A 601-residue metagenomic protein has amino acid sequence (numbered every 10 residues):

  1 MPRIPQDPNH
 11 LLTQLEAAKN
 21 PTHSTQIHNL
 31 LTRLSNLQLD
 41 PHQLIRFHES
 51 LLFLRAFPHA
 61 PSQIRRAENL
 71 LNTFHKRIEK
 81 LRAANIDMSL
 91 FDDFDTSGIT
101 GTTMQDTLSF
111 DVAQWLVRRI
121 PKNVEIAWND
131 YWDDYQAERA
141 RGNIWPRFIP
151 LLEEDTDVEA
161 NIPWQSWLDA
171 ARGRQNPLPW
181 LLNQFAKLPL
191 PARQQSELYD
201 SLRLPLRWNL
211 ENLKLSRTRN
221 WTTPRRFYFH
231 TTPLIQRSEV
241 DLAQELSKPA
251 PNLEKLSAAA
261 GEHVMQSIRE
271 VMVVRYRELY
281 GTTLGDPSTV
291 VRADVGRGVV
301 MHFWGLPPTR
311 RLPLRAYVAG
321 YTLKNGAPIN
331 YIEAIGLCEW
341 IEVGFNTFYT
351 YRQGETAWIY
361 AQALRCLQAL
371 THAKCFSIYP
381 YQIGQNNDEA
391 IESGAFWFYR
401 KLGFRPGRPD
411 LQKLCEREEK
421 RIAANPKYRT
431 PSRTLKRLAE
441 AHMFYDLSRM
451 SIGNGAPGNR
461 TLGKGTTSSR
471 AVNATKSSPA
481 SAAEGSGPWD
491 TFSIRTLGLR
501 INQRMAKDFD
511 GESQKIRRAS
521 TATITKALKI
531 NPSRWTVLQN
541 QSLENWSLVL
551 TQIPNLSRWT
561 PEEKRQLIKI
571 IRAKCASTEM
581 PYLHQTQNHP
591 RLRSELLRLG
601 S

Functional and structural regions predicted by a protein language model:
P2-E154, A160, N425-G455, G463-K464 (+2 more regions): Long, compositionally biased intrinsically disordered regions
R119-Q266: Long, charge-dense tracts
D134-A137, N143-D157, P163-Q184, E197 (+2 more regions): Acyl-donor binding region in acyl/amide transferases
P249-M272, E419-R421, Y582, H589-L599: Charged, low-complexity, helix-prone segments enriched in Lys/Glu/Asp/Gln
L256-R352, A361-T371: A conserved beta-strand-loop-helix scaffold within acyl/acetyltransferase catalytic domains
E392-S393, K420-R429: Short alpha-helical interface elements
L414-A424, L435-K436: Extended amphipathic alpha-helical segments with heptad-repeat/coiled-coil character used for oligomerization, fusion
